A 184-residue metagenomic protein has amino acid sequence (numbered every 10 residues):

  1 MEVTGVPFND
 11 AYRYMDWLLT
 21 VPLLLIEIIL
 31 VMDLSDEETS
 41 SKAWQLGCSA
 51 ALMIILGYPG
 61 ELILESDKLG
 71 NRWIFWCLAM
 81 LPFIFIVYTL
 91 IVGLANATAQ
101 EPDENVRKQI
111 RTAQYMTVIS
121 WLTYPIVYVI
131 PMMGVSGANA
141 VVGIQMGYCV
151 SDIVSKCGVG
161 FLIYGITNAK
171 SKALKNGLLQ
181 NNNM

Functional and structural regions predicted by a protein language model:
M1, Y58-S66, I130-V135: Juxtamembrane "helix-exit" motif on the non-cytosolic side of transmembrane helices
T4-L18, Q145-V150: Short aromatic-rich membrane-water interface segments that cap or initiate transmembrane helices in multi-pass membrane
G5, Y14-G47, I54, Y58-L62: Internal transmembrane alpha-helix with an interfacial aromatic "cap," most often the third helix
L18-I28, P82-F85, S155-G165: Hydrophobic cores of alpha-helical transmembrane segments in multi-pass inner/ER membrane proteins, independent
E27, L56-P59, P82-E104, R111 (+1 more regions): Alpha-helical transmembrane segments in multipass membrane proteins, preferentially the mid-helix core
S40, W44-Q45, W73-I74, L94-I119 (+1 more regions): Membrane-helix boundary/juxtamembrane motif in polytopic membrane proteins
I63-V92: Extracellular-loop-to-transmembrane junctions of the mid-late helices
T89-G93, T112-M184: C-terminal transmembrane-bundle signature of multipass membrane proteins, characterized by strong activation on
